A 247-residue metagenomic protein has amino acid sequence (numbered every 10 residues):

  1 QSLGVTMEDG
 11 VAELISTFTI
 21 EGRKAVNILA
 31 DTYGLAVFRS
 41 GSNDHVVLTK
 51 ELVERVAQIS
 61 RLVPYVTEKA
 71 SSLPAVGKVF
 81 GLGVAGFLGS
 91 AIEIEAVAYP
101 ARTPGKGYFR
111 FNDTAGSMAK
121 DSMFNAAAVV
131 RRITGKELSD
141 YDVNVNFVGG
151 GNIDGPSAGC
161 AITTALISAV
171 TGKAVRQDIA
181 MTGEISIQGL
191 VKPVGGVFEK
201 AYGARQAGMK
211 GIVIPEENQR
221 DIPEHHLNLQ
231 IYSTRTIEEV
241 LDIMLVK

Functional and structural regions predicted by a protein language model:
Q1-N27, G34-V46, I133-D140, K173-R176: Conserved C-terminal "switch" segment of AAA+ ATPases
G4, E8, G22-A25, L29 (+5 more regions): Generic structural signal for well-ordered, non-membrane alpha-helical segments in soluble metabolic enzymes
A12, N27-T67, E216: Conserved C-terminal helix/linker of AAA+ ATPases
I15, D44-H45, Y65-F80, A85-K247: Peripheral, non-AAA+ core regions of ATP-driven protein-machinery
S16-T19, V56-S60, M244: A general structural motif at alpha-helix termini
